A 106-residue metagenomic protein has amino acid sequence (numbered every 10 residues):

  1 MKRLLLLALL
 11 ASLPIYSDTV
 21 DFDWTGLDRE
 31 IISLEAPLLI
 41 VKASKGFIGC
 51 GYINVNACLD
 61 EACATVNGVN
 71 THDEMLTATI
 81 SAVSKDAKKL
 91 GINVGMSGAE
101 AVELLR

Functional and structural regions predicted by a protein language model:
L4-S12: Sec-dependent N-terminal signal peptides
L13-S17: Sec/Tat signal peptide C-region and signal peptidase I cleavage site
D18-R106: Residues that scaffold, gate, or flank divalent-cation-dependent active/transport sites
